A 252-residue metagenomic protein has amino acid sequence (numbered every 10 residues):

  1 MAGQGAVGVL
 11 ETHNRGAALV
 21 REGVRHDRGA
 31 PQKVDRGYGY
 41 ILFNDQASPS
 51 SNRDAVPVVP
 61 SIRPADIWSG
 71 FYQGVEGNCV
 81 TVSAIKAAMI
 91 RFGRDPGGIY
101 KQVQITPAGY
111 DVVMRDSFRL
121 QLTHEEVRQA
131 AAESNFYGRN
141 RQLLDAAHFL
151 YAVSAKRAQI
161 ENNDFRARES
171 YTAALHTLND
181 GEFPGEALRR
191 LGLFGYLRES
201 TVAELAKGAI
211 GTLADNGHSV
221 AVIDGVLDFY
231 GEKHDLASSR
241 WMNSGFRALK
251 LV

Functional and structural regions predicted by a protein language model:
M1-D66: Non-catalytic, low-structured ubiquitin/UBL-interacting segments
S48-Q73, E161-G181: N-terminal short leaders/motifs
N52-P107: Short N-terminal edge-element motif at the start of the domain
A108-S117: Exposed beta-strand-loop-beta-strand "reactive/processing" segments of non-cytosolic proteins
F118-Y230, N243-V252: Predominantly the structural core of cysteine protease catalytic domains
R240: Aromatic- and glycine-rich peptidoglycan recognition patches
